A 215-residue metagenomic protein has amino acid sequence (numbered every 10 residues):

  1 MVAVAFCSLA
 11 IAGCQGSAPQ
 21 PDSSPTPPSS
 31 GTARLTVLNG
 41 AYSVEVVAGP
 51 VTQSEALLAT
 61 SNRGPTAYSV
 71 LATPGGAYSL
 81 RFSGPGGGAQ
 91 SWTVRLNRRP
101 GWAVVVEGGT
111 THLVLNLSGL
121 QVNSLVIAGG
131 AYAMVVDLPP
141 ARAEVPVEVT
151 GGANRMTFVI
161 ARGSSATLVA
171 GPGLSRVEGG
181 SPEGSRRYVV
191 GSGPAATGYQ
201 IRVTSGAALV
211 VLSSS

Functional and structural regions predicted by a protein language model:
M1-F6: Sec-dependent N-terminal signal peptides
A10-G13: C-terminal motif of bacterial Sec signal peptides marking the signal peptidase cleavage site
Q15-S17: Bacterial signal peptide processing site
Q20-S24, V46-V51, A56-G88, V126 (+1 more regions): Short, surface-exposed interaction patches in beta-rich subdomains that mediate adhesion/assembly near membranes
D22-L38: Post-signal peptide N-terminal segment of mature Sec-exported envelope proteins
P28-G31, T73, N97-P100, L120 (+2 more regions): Edge/loop elements at the starts and ends of beta-strands within beta-rich repeat scaffolds
G88-G101: Extended Gly/Ser/Thr-rich low-complexity repeat segments, especially those forming or decorating extracellular
V105-M134, L138-R142: Right-handed parallel beta-helix
